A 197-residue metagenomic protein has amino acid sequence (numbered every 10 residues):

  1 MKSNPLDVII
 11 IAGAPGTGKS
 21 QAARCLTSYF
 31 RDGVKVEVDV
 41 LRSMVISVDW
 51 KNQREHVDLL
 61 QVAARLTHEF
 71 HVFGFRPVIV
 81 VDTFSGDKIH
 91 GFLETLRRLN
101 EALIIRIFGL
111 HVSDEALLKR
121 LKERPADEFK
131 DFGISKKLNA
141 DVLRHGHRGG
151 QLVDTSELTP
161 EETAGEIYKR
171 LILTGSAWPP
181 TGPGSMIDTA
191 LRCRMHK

Functional and structural regions predicted by a protein language model:
M1-L6: Phosphate-binding P-loop
I11: Hydrophobic anchor at the beta1->P-loop junction of P-loop NTPases
A14: P-loop (Walker A) phosphate-binding loop of NTP-binding proteins
K19: Conserved lysine of the Walker
A23-H68: Conserved substrate/cofactor phosphate-moiety recognition/catalytic segment in nucleotide-dependent phosphotransferases
D58-E101: Glycine-rich phosphate-binding loop used to anchor ATP phosphates in small-molecule kinases, encompassing both
N100-L121: Conserved phosphate-donor/acceptor-positioning beta-strand/loop module used by diverse small-molecule
E123-E166, L173-K197: Small-molecule kinase domains that catalyze NTP-dependent phosphoryl transfer to phosphate-bearing small molecules
